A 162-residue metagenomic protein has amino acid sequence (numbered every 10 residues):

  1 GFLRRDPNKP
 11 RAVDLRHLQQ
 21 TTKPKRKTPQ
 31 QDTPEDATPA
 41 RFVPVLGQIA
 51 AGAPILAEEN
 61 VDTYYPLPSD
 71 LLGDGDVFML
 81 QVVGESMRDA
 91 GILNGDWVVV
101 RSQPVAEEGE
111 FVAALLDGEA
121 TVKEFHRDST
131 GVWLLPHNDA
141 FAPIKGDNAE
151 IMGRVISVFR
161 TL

Functional and structural regions predicted by a protein language model:
F2-D89, A120, R127-G131, A142-I144 (+2 more regions): Short, positionally conserved secondary-structure boundary motifs
R4, V99-V100, A113: Hydrophobic beta-strand signal
G95-D96, E110: Structural motif
F111-A113, V122-R127: Short beta-strand-centered aromatic/proline hotspots
V155: Active-site-proximal beta-strands of protease catalytic cores
